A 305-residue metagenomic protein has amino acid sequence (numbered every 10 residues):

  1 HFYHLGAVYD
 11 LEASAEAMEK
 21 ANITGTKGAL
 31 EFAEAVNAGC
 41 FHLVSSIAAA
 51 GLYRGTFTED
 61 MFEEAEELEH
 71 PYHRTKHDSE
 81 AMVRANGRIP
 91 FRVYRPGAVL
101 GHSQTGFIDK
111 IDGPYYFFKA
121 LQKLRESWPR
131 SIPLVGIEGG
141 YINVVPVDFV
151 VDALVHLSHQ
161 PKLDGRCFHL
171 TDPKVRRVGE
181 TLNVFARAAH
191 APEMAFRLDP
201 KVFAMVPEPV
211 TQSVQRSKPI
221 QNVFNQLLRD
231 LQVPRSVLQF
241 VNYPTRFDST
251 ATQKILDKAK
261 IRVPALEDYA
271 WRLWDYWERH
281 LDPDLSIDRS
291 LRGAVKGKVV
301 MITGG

Functional and structural regions predicted by a protein language model:
Y3-G6, E12-K20, T24-P71, F91-R92 (+1 more regions): Conserved Rossmann-fold NAD(P)-dependent oxidoreductase catalytic core, especially the SDR/UDP-sugar
I23-A29, T75-V83, F117, V150: Conserved catalytic Lys-bearing alpha helix of Rossmann-like short-chain dehydrogenase/reductases
G55-T56, E69, R84-I142, V147-D152 (+2 more regions): NAD(P)-dependent short-chain dehydrogenase/reductase
V99-Q104, L134-Y141, R166-R176, V184-R187 (+2 more regions): Glycine-rich Rossmann NAD(P)(H)-binding loop
H156-R235, K254: Mid/C-terminal beta-alpha module of Rossmann-like enzyme folds, strongest in SDR-family dehydrogenases/epimerases
S236-V299: Amphipathic terminal alpha-helices
V300-G304: Conserved N-terminal Rossmann-fold NAD(P)-binding element of oxidoreductases
